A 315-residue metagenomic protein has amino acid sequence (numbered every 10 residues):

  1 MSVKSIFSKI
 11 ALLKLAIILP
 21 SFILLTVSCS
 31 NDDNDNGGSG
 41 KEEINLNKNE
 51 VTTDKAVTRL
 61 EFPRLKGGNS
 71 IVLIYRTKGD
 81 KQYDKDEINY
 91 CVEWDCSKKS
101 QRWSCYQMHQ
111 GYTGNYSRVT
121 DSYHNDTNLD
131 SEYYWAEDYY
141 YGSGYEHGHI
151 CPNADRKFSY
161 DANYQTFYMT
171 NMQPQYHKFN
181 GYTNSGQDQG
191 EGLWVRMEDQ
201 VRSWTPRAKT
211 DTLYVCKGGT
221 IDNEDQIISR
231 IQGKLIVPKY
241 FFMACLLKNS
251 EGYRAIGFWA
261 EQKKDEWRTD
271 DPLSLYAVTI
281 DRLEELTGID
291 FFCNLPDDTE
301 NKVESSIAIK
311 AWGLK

Functional and structural regions predicted by a protein language model:
M1-A11: N-terminal secretory signal peptides that target proteins for export/translocation
S5-F7, I18-L19, D33: Generic extreme N-terminus detector
A11-S21: Sec-dependent signal peptide hydrophobic core
L24-S28: C-terminal motif of bacterial Sec signal peptides marking the signal peptidase cleavage site
S30-K315: Domain-level detector for secreted/extracellular nuclease and nuclease-toxin modules, and for the ENPP-like C-terminal
